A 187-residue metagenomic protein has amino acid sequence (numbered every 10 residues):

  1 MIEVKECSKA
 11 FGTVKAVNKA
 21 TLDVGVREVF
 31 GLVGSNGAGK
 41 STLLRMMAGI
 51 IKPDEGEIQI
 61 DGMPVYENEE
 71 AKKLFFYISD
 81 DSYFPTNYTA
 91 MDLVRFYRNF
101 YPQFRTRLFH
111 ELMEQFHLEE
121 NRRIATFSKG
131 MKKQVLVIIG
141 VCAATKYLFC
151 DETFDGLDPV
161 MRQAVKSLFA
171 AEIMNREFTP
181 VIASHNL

Functional and structural regions predicted by a protein language model:
F30-S35: The feature captures the beta-strand-to-loop junction immediately N-terminal to the Walker
A48: Helix-to-loop junction immediately C-terminal to a conserved catalytic motif
G56-A71: Conserved ABC transporter NBD signature motif
D80-V135: ABC-family P-loop ATPase nucleotide-binding domains
L148-E152: Catalytic Walker B motif of ABC-type/P-loop ATPase nucleotide-binding domains
R162-R176: Helical segment within the ABC ATPase nucleotide-binding domain
E177-H185: Conserved H-loop
